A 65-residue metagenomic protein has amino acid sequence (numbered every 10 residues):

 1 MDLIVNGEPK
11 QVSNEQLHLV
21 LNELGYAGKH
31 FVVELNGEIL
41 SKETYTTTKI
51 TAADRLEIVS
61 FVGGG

Functional and structural regions predicted by a protein language model:
M1-G64: Ubiquitin-like/PB1-type beta-grasp interaction modules and other compact soluble beta-rich domains
